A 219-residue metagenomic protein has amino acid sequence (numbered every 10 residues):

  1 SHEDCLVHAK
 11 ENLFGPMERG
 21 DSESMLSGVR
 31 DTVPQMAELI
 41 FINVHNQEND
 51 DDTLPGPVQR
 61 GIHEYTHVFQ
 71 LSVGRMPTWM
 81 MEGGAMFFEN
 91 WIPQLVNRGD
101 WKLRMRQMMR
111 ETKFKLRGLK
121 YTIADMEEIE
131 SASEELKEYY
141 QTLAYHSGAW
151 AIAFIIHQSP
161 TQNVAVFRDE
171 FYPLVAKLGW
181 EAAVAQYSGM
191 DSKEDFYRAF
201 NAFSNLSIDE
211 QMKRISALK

Functional and structural regions predicted by a protein language model:
S1-V68, S72-V73, P77: Juxtacatalytic substrate-recognition/specificity segment
G28-P34, G56, S72-A153, H157-T161 (+1 more regions): Acidic/His/Gly-enriched intrinsically disordered linker/tail segments that often contain short helix/coil "MoRF-like"
